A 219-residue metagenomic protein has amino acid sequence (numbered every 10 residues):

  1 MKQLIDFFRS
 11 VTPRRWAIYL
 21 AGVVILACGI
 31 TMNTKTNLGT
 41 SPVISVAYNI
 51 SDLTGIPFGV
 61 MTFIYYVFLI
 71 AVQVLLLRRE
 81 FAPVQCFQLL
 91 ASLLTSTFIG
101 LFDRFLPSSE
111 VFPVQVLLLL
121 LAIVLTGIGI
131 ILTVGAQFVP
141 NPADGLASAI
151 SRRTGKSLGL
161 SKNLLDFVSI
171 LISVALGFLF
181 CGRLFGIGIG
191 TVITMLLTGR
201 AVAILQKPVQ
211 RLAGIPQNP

Functional and structural regions predicted by a protein language model:
K2-P219: Core subunits and conserved enzymes of cellular information-processing and envelope-translocation systems across
